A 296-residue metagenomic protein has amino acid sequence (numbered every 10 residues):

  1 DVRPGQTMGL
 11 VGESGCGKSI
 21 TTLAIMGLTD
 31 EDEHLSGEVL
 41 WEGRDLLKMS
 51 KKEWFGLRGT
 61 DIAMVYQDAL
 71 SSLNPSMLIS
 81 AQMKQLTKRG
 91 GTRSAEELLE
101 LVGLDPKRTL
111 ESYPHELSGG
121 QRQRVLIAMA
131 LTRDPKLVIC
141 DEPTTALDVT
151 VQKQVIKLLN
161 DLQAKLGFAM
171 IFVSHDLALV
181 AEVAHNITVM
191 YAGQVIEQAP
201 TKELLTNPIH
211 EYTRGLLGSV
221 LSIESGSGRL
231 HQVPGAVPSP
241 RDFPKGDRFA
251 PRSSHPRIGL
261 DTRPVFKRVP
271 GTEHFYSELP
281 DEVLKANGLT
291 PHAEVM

Functional and structural regions predicted by a protein language model:
D30, L46-A63, R89, E203-P208 (+1 more regions): ABC ATPase NBD coupling module
H34-D45: Conserved ABC transporter NBD signature motif
D45, T92-R108, L217-G218: Conserved ABC ATPase "signature" region
Y113-L117, Q121: Conserved ABC ATPase signature
T132-K136: A short, proline-enriched helix->beta-strand linker immediately N-terminal to the Walker B motif in ABC-type P-loop
P143, L147-G228: P-loop NTP-binding/switch modules centered on Walker-like glycine-rich loops
P200-M296: Charged, flexible cofactor/metal-binding loops and thiol motifs
